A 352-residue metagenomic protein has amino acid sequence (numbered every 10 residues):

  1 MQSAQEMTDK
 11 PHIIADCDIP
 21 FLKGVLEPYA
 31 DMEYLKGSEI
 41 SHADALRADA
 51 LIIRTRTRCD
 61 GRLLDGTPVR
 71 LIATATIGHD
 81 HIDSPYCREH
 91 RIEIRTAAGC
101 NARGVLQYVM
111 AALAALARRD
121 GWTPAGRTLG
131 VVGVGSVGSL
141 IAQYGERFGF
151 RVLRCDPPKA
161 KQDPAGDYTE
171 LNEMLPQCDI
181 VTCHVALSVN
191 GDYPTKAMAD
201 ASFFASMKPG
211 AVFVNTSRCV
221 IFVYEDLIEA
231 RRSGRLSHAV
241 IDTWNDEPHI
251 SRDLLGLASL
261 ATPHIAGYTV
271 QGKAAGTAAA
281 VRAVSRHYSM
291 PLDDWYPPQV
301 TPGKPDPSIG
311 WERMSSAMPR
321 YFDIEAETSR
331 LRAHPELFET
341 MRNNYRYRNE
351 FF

Functional and structural regions predicted by a protein language model:
M1-A48: N-terminal glycine-/charge-rich "phosphate-binding" loop or analogous flexible N-terminal tail
K10, A125-T128, G210: Phosphate-coordination loops involved in phosphoryl transfer and adenosine-cofactor binding
C17, A98, L106, A125-E146: Glycine-rich adenosine-cofactor-binding loop
P20, R147-P164: NAD(P)-binding Rossmann-fold cofactor-contacting core
D49-W122: Phosphate/diphosphate ligand-binding glycine-rich loop within oxidoreductases
C59-D60, K159-R252: Rossmann-like adenosine-cofactor binding region
L106-W122, E146-F150, A278-H287, P291: Oxidoreductase and adenylate-handling cofactor-binding alpha/beta cores
G210, S217-F352: Rossmann-like dinucleotide-binding domain for NAD(H)/NADP(H)
